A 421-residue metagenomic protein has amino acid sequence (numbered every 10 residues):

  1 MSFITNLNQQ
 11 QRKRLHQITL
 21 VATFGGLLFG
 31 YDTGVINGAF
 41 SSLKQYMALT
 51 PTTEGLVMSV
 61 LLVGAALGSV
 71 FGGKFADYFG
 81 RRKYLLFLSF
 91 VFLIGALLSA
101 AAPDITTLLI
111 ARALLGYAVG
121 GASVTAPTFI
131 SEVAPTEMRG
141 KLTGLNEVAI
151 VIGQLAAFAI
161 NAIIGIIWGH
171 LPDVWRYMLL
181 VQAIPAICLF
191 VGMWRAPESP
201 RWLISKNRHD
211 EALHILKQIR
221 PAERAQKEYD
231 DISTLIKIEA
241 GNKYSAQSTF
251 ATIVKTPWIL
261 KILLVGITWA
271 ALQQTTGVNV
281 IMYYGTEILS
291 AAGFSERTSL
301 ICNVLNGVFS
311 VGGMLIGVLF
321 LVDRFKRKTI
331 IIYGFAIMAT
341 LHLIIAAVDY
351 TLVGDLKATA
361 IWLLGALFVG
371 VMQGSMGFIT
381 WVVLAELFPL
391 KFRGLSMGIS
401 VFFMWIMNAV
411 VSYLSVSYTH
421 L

Functional and structural regions predicted by a protein language model:
M1-I219, I238-L421: Alpha-helical transmembrane bundle of multi-pass membrane proteins
A225-K237, N303: Short, well-structured alpha-helical segments
